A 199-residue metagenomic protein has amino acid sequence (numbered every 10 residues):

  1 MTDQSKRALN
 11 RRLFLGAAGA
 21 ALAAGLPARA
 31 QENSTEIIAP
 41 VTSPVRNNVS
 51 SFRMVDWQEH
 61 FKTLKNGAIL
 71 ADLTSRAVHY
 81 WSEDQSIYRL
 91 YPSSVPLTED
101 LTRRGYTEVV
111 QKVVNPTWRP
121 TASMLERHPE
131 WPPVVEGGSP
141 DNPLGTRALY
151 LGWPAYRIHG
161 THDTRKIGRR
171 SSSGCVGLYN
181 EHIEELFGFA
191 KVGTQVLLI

Functional and structural regions predicted by a protein language model:
M1-L9, A17-A24: N-terminal secretory signal peptides
R11-R12, G177: Short, cationic motifs built from Arg/Lys/His that form the positively charged side of catalytic pockets
L13-A18, S75: Extracytoplasmic entry segments of secretory-pathway proteins
L26-A30: Sec/Tat signal peptide C-region and signal peptidase I cleavage site
N33-S123, G138-P140, R147: Cell wall/extracellular polymer interaction/catalysis modules
L64, L97-Y106, P120-I199: Exported/periplasmic cell-wall-interacting domains
